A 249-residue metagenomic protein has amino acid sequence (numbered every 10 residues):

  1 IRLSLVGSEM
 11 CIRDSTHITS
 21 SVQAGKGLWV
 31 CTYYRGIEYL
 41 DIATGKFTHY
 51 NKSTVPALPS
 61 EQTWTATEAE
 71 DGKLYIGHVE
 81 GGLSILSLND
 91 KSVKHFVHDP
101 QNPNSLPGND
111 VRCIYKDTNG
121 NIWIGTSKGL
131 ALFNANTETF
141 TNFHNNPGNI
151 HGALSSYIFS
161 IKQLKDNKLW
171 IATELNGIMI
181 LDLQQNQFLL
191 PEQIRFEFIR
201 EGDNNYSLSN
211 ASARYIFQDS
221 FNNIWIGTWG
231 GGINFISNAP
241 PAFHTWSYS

Functional and structural regions predicted by a protein language model:
R2, S8-S249: Carboxylate-rich, polar loop motifs that coordinate divalent cations or form catalytic acidic clusters
